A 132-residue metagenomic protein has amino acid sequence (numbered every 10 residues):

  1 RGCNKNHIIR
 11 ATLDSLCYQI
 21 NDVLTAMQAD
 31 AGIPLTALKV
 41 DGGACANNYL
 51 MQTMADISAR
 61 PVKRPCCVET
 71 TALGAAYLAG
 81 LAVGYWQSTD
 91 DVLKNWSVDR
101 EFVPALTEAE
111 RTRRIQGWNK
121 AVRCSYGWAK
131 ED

Functional and structural regions predicted by a protein language model:
R1-D132: Glycine/Thr-rich phosphate-binding loops that ligate phosphate moieties of nucleotide and other phosphorylated ligands
